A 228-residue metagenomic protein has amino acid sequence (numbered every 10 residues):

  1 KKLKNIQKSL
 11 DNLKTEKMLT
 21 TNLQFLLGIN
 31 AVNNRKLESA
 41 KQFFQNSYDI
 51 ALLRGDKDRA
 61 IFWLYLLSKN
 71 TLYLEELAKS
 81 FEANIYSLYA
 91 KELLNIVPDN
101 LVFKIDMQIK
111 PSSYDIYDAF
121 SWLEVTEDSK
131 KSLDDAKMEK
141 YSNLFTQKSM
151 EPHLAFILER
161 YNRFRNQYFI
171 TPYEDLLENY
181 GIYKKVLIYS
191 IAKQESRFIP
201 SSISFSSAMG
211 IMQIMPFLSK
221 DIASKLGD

Functional and structural regions predicted by a protein language model:
K8-T21, N34, G55-R59, E75 (+3 more regions): Catalytic glycan-binding domains that act on GlcNAc-containing polysaccharides
F25-L26, N30, D56-Y65, L88 (+2 more regions): "A position-specific structural signal for the A-helix of alpha-solenoid helical repeats
Q45, D49, L66-D99, S142-S149 (+1 more regions): TPR/TPR-like (Sel1-like) alpha-helical repeat modules
S47-Y48, L53, A60: Duplex nucleic acid-engaging cores and interfaces of nucleic-acid transaction enzymes
E82-Y86, E92-W122, Y173-N179: Extracellular/periplasmic ectodomains of large secreted or surface enzymes and adhesion receptors
